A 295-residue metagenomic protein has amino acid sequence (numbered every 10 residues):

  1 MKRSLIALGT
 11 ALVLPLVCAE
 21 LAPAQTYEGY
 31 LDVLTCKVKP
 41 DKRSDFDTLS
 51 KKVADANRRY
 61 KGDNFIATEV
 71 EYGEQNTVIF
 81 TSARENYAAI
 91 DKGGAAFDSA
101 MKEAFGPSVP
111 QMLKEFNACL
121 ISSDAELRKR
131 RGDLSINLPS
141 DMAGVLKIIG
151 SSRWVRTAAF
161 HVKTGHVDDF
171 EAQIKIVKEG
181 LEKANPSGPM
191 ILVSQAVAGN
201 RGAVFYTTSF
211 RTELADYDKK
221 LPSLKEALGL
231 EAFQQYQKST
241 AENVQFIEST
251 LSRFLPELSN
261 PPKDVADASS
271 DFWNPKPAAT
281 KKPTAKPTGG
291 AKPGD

Functional and structural regions predicted by a protein language model:
M1-S4: Positively charged n-region of N-terminal signal peptides that target proteins for export
A7-V17: Bacterial N-terminal signal peptides
E20-Q234, S239-D295: Short S/T/G/P-rich N-terminal loop/turn motif that feeds into the first structured element of a domain
